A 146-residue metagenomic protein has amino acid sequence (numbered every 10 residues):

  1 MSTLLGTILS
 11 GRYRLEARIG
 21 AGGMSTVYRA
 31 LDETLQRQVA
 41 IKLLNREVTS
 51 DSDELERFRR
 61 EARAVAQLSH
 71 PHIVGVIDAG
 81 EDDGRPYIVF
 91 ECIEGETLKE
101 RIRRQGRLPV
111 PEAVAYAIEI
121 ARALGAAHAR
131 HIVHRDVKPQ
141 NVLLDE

Functional and structural regions predicted by a protein language model:
M1-E146: Conserved ATP-binding/catalytic core of the eukaryotic-like protein kinase fold, especially serine/threonine kinases
